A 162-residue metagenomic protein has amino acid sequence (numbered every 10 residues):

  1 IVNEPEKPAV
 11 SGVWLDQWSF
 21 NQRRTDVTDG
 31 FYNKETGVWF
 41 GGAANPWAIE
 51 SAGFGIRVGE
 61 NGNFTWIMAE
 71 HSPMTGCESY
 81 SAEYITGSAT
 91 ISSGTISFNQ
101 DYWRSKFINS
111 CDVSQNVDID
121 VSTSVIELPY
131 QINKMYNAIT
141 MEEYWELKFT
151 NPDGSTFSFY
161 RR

Functional and structural regions predicted by a protein language model:
I1-I85, T90-S92, S97-R162: Lipid interaction determinants
